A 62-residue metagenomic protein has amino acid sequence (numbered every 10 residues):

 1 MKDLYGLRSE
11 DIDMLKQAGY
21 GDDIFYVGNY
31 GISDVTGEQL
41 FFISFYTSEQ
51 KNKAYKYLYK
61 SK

Functional and structural regions predicted by a protein language model:
D3-G6: Negatively charged, low-complexity tracts enriched in Asp/Glu with abundant Ser/Thr
S9-K56: Acidic, low-complexity, intrinsically disordered interaction modules
K60-K62: A common structural junction motif
